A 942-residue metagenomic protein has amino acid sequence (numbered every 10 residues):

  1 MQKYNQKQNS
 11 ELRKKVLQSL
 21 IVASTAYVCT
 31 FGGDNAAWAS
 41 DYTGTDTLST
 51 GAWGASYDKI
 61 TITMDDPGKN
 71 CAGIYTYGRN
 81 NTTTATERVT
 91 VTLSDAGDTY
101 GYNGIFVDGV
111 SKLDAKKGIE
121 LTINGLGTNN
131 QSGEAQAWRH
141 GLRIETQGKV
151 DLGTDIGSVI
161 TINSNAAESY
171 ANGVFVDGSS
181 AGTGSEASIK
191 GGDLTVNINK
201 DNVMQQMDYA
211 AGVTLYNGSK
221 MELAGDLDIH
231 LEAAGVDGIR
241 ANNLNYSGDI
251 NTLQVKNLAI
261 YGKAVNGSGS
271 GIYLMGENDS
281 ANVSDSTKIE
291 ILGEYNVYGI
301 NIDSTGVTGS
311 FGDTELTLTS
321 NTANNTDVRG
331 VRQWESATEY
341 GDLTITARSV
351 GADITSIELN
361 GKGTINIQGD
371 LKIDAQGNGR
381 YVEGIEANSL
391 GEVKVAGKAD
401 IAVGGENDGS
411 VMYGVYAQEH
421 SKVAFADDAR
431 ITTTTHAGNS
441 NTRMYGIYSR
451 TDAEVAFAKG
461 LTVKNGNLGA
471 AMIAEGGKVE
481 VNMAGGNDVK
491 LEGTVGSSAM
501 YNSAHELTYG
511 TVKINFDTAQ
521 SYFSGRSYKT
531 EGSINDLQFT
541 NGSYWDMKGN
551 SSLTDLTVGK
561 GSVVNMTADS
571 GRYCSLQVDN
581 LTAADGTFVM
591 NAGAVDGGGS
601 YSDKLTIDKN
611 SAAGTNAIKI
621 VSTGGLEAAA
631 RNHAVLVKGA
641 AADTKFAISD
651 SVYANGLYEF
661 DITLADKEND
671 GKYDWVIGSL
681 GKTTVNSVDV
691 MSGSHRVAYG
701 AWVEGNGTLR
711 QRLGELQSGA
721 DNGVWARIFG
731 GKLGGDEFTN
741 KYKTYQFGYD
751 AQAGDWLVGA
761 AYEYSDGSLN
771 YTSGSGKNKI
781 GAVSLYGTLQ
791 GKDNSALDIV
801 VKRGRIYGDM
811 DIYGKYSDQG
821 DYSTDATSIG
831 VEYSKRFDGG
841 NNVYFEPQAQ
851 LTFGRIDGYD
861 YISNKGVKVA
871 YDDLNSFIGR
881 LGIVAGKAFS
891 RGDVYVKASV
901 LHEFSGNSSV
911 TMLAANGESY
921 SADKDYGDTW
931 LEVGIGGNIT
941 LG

Functional and structural regions predicted by a protein language model:
M1-W38: Gram-negative bacterial Sec-dependent N-terminal signal peptides
Y4, W38, A584, V589-V595 (+3 more regions): Outer-membrane translocation/initiation segment of Type V secreted surface proteins
D34, S40-L48, S56-C71, T82-G101 (+19 more regions): Beta-strand-rich solenoid/repeat architectures in extracellular/passenger domains of polysaccharide-targeting enzymes
A210, G269, V382, M412 (+13 more regions): Transmembrane beta-barrel architecture of outer membranes
N465-L468, A474-A617, V621-S622, L626-I677: Extracellular beta-solenoid/beta-roll
G681-F845: Outer membrane beta-barrel translocator domains of Type V secretion systems
T772, D809-Y813, D857-K865, G906-M912: Outer-membrane beta-barrel and related beta-rich outer-membrane complex signature in Gram-negative bacteria
S784-L789, Y871-G942: Outer membrane beta-barrel transmembrane domains
